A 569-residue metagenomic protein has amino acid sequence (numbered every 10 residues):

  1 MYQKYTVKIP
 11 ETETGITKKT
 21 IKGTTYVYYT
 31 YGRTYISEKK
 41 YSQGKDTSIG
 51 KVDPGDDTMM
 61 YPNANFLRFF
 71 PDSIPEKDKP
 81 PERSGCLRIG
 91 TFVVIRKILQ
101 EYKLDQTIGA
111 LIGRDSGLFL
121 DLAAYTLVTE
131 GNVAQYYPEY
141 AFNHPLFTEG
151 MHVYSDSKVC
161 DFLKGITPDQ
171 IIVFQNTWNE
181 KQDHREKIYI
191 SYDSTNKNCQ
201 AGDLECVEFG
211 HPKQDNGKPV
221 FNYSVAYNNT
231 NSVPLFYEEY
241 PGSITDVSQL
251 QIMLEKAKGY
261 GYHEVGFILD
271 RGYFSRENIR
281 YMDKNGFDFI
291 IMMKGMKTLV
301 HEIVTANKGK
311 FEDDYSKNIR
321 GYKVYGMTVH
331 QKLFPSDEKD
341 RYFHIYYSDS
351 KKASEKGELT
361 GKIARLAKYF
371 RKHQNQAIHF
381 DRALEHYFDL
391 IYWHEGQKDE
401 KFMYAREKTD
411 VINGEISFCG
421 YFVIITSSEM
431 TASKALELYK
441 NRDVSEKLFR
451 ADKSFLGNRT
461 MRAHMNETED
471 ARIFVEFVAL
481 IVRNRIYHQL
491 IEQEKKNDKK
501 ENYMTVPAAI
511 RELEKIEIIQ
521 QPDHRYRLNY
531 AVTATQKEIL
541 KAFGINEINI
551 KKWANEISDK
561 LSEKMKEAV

Functional and structural regions predicted by a protein language model:
M1-S191, T195-A201, S224-Y237, P241-S243 (+3 more regions): Dynamic "connector" segments at or just before major functional cores
P138-F142, T230-V233, Y260-Y262, I416-V423 (+2 more regions): Short acidic (Asp/Glu) and glycine-rich catalytic loops that position anionic groups and cofactors
H144-M151, D169, D183-R185, N229-V233 (+4 more regions): Secondary-structure transition/capping motifs at alpha-helix termini and the adjoining loop/turn into the next element
M151, S155, I188, G217-V220 (+5 more regions): Secondary-structure capping and boundary motifs in well-ordered enzyme cores
T177, V247-E264: Short, basic/hydrophobic alpha-helical segments
P219-F221, E239, D288-L438, I510-V569: An anionic, glycine-rich sequence signature occurring as long contiguous blocks
I268-E277, G295-T298, E467-E469: Acidic, metal-coordinating catalytic cores used for nucleic-acid/nucleotide bond scission and strand-transfer chemistry
A435-R462: Short amphipathic alpha-helical "interface-anchor" segments enriched in bulky aromatics
